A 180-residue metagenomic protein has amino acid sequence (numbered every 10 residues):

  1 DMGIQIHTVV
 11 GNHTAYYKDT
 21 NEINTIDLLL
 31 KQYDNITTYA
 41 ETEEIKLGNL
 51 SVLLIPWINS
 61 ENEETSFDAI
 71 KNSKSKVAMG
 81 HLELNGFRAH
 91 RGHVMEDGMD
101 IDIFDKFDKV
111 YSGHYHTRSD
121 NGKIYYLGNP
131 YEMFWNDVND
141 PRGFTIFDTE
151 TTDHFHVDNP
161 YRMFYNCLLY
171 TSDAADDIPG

Functional and structural regions predicted by a protein language model:
D1, N166-L169: Short, intrinsically disordered, charge-balanced linker/junction segments flanking boundaries in proteins
D1-D120, I124: His/Asp/Glu-rich metal-coordinating catalytic cores of metallo-dependent phosphodiesterases/hydrolases acting on
W57, L82, N129, T149 (+1 more regions): Active-site donor-binding loop signature of nucleotide-sugar glycosyltransferases
S119-D120, Y125-T149: A conserved active-site cap/scaffold subdomain adjacent to cofactor or substrate pockets
R142-F144, F164, S172: Transmembrane beta-barrel architecture of outer membranes
F155-C167: Charged, glycine-rich active-site and insertion segments that engage polyanionic ligands
Y170-D177: Conserved small/polar residues in nucleotide/adenosyl-binding loops
